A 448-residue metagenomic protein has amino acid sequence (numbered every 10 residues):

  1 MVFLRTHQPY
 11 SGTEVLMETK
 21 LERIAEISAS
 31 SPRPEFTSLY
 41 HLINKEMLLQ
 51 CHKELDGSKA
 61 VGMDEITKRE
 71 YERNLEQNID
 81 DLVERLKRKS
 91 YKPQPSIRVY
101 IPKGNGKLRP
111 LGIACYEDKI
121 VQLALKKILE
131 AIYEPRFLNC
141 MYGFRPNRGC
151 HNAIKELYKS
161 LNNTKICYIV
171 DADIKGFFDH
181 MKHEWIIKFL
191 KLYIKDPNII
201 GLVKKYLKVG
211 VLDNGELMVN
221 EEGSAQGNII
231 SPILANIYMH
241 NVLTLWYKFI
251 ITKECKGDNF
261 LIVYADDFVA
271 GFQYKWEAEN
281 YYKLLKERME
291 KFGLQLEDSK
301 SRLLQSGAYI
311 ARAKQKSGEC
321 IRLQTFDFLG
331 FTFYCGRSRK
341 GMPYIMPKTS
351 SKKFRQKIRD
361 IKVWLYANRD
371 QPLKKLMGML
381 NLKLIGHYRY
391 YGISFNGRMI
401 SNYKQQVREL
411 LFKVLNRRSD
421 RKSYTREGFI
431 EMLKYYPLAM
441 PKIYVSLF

Functional and structural regions predicted by a protein language model:
M1-E76, D80: Non-catalytic, polymerase-adjacent accessory regions of viral genome-replication enzymes
I43-L49, P95-I97, G104, L207 (+1 more regions): Core structural elements
R85-Y100, G104, R136-R148, N152-G307: Conserved polymerase palm-domain catalytic core
E117-K126, Y158, I166-Y168: Duplex nucleic acid-engaging cores and interfaces of nucleic-acid transaction enzymes
M141, V219-S224, M346, K362-L376 (+1 more regions): Short, solvent-exposed helix-loop connector elements
K208, L296-Q371: A conserved non-catalytic segment of reverse transcriptases and RNA-directed RNA polymerases corresponding to the late
F260-Y264, S301-Y309, M379-K383, I400-V407 (+1 more regions): A glycine-rich phosphate-binding loop feature that marks nucleotide/adenosyl-phosphate handling sites
G397-F448: A terminal-accessory region detector
